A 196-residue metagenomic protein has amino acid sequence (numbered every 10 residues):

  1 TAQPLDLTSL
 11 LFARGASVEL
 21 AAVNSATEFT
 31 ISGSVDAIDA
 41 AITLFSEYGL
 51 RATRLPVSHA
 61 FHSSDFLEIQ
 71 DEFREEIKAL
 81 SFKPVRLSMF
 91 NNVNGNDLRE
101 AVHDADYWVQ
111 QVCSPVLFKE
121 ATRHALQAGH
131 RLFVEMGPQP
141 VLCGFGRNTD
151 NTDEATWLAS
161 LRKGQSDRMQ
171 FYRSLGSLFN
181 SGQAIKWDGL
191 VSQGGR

Functional and structural regions predicted by a protein language model:
T1-M136, P140-L142, G189: Acyltransferase
F12, S46, N151, F179-N180: Anion (oxyanion) recognition and catalysis
S46-R54, T149-S160: Phosphopantetheinylated carrier protein domains
F90-N92, L158, G194: Extended hydrophobic secondary-structure segments that form protein cores and membrane-embedded regions
D97, S166-R168, W187: A short beta-to-alpha transition loop/helix N-cap that caps and shapes the active-site region
Q139-T152: Short Gly/Thr/Asp-enriched flexible loops that form oxyanion-binding sites at enzyme active sites
E154-S181: Short, flexible loop segments at boundaries between secondary-structure elements
Y172, Q183, L190-R196: Short, intrinsically disordered, charge-balanced linker/junction segments flanking boundaries in proteins
